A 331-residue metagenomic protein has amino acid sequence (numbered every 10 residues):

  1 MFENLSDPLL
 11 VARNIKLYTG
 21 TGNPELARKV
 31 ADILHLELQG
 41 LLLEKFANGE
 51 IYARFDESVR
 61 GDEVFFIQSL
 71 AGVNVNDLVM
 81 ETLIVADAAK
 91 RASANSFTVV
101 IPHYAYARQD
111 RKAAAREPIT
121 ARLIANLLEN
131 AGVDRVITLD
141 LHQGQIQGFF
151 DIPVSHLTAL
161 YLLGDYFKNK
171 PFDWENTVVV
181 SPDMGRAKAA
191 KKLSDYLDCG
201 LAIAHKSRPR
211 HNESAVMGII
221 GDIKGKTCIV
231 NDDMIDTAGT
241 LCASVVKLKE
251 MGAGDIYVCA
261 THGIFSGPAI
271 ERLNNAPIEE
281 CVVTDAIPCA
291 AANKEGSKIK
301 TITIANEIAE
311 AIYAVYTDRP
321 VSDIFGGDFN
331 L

Functional and structural regions predicted by a protein language model:
M1-L331: PRPP-associated nucleotide enzymes
